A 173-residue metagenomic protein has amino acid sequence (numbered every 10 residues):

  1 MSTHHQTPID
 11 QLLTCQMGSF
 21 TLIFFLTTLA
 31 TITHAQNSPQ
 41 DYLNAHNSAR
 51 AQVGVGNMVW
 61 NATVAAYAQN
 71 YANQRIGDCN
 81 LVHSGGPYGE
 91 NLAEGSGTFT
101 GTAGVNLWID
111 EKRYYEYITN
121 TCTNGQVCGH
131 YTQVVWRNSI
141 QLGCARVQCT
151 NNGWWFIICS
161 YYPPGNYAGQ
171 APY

Functional and structural regions predicted by a protein language model:
M1-C15: N-terminal secretory signal peptides that target proteins for export/translocation
C15-A35: Cleavable N-terminal signal peptides of Sec/SRP-targeted secreted and luminal proteins
F25, A49, N91, L107-E111: Alpha-helical recognition domains of nuclear gene-regulatory proteins
H34-G89: Short, well-ordered surface patches within globular domains
A35-N37, W60, E94-T98, V134 (+1 more regions): Conserved, non-catalytic sequence blocks in retroelement Pol enzymes and Pol-derived host proteins
L81, G86-V105: A solvent-exposed, acidic/Ser-Thr-rich amphipathic alpha-helical stretch
T98-Y173: Disulfide-stabilized extracellular recognition modules
